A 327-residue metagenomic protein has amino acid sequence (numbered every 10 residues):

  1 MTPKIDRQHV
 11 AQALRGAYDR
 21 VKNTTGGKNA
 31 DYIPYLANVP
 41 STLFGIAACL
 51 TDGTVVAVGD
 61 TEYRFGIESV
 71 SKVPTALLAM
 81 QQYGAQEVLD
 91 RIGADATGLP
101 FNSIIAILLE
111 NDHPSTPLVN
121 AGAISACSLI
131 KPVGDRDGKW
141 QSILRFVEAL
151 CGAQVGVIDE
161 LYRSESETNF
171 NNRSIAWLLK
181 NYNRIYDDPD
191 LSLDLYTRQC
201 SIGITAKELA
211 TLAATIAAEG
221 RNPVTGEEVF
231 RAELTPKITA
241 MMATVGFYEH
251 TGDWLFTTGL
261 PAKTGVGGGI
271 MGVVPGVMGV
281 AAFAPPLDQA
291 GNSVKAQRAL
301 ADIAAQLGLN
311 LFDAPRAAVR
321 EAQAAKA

Functional and structural regions predicted by a protein language model:
M1-A11, D19-P40, G66-P74: Non-catalytic interaction/Regulatory regions outside core domains
M1-D19, W177, W254-G259, P275 (+1 more regions): Ser/Thr/Pro-rich, acidic low-complexity intrinsically disordered regulatory segments
T2-G26, A79-Q199: Active-site-adjacent helix/loop patches that line small-molecule binding or acyl-intermediate pockets
K22-V58, M271-G272: A short, well-structured edge-of-sheet supersecondary motif
L36-V39, P114-T116, E167, G259-K263 (+1 more regions): Short Gly/Pro-enriched turn/cap motifs at secondary-structure boundaries
D52-G53, G66-L89, L212, V280: Active-site SXXK
S166-N169, W177-K237, D288-S293: Penicillin-binding protein/beta-lactamase superfamily catalytic region
E219-A327: Structured C-terminal helix/loop/strand segments within mature extracytoplasmic catalytic/sensor domains
